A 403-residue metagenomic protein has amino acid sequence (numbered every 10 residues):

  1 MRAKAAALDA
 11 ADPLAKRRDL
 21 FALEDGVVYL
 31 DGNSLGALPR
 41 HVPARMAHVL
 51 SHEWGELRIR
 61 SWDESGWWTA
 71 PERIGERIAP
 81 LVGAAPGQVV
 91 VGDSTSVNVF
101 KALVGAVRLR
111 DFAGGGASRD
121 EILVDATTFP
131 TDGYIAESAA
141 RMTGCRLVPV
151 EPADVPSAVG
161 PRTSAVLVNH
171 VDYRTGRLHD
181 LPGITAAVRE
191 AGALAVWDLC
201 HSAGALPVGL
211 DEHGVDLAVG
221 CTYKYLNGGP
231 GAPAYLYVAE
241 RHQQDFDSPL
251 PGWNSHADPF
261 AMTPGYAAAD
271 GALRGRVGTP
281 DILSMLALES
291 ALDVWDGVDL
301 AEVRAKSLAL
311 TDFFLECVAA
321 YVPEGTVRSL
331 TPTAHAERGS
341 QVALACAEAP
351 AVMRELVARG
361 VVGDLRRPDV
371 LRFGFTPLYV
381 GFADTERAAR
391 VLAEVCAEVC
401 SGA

Functional and structural regions predicted by a protein language model:
M1-A403: Pyridoxal 5′-phosphate
